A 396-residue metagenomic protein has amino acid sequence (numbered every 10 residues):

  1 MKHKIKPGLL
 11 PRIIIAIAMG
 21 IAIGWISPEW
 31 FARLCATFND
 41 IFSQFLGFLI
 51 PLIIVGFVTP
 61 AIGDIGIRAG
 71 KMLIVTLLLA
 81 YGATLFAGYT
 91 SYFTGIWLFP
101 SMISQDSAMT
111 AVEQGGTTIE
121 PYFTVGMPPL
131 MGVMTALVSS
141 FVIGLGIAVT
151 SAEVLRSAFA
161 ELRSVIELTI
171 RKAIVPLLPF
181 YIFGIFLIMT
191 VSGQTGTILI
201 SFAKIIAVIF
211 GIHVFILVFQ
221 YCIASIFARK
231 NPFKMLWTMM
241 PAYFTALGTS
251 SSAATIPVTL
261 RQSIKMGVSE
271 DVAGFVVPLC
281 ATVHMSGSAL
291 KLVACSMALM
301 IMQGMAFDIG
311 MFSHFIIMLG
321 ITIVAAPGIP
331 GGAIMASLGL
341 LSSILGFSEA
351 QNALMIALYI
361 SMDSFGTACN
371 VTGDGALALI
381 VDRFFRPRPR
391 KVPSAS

Functional and structural regions predicted by a protein language model:
K2-S27, D40-L49, K71-F233, A395-S396: Signature of multi-pass transmembrane helix bundles
P28-E29, A61-K71, P100, A148-E153 (+7 more regions): Juxtamembrane helix-boundary/capping and inter-helix hinge elements in multi-pass membrane proteins
L34, G70, I74, T195-A203 (+3 more regions): Membrane-water interface of transmembrane alpha-helices in multipass transporters/channels
A36-G47, S157-K172, W237-T245, R261-K265 (+2 more regions): Short amphipathic alpha-helical coupling elements at transmembrane boundaries
P51-T59, A87, S91, S140 (+10 more regions): Alpha-helical transmembrane segments of polytopic integral membrane proteins, especially the permease/helical cores
T76-L85, R163-I166, F202-F219, T238-A246 (+2 more regions): Small-residue-enriched core segments of transmembrane alpha-helices in multipass membrane transport and channel
F244-I323, K391-S396: Helix-loop-helix junctions within the multi-pass membrane cores of secondary transporters/permeases
V293-S396: Transmembrane alpha-helical segments and their short flanking loops that form helix-hairpins/helix-helix interfaces
